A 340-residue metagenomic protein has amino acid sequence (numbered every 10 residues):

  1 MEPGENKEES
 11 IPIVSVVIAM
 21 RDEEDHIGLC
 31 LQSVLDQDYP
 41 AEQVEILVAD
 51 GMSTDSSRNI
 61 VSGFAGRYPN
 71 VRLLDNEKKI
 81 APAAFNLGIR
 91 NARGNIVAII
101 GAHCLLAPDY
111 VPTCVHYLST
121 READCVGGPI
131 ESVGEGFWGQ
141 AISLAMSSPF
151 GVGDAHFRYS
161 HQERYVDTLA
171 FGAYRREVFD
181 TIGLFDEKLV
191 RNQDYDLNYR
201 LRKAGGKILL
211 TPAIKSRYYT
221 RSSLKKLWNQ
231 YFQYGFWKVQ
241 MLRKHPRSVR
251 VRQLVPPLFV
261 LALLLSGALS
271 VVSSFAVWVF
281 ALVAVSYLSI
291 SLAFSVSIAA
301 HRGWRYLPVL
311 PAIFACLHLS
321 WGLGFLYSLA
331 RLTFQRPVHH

Functional and structural regions predicted by a protein language model:
M1-D36: N-proximal low-complexity "stem/linker" segments adjacent to membrane-targeting elements
P12-S15, E45, D196: Cell-envelope/extracellular polymer assembly enzymes that use nucleotide-activated donors
D50-N59, K78, C104-L105: A conserved acidic beta->alpha catalytic loop
N76-A92, T113, V166-L169: Glycine-rich, basic loop-to-helix element that forms the pyrophosphate-binding segment of sugar-nucleotide handling
V97: Short aromatic/hydrophobic "clamp" motif used to bind/position activated sugar donors
L105-Q140, L144, K215, Y219: Conserved donor NDP-sugar-binding/catalytic core segment of glycosyltransferases
D186-V249: Catalytic donor/gating beta->alpha subdomain of glycosyltransferases that bind UDP-sugars
F259-F334: Membrane-embedded multi-pass helical conduit in multi-pass membrane proteins, especially envelope-biosynthetic
